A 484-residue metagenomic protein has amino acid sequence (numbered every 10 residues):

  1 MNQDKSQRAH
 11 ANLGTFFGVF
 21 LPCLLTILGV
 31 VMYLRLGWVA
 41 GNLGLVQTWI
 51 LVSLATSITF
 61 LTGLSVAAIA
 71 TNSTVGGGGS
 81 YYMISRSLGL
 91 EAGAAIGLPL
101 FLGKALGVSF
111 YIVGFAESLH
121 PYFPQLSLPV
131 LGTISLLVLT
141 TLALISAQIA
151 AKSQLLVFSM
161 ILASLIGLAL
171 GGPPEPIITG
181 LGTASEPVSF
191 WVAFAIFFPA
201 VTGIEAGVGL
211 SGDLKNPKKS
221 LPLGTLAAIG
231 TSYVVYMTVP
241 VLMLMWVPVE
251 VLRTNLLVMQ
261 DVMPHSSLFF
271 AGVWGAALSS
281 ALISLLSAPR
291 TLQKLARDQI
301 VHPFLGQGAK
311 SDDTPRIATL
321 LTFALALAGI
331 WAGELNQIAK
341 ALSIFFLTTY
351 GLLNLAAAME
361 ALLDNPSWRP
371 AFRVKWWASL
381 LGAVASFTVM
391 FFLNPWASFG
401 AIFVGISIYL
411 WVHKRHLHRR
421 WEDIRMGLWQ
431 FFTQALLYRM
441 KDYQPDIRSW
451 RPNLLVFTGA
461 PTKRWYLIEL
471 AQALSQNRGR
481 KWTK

Functional and structural regions predicted by a protein language model:
M1-A67, T71-G79, S87, L181 (+3 more regions): Membrane-interface "cap" regions at the ends of multi-pass membrane proteins
S6, T48-W49, L155-F270, L437: Helix-loop-helix junctions that connect adjacent transmembrane segments in multi-pass membrane transporters
A11-V19, L90, V130-I134, K215-Y236 (+2 more regions): Loop-to-transmembrane helix boundary motifs in multi-pass membrane proteins
G18-I27, S53-A55, Y122-A147, F158 (+3 more regions): Transmembrane alpha-helical segments of multi-pass small-molecule transport proteins
F60-L136, T141-L144, I149, W274 (+2 more regions): Hydrophobic transmembrane alpha-helices that form the core helical bundles of multi-pass secondary transporters
Y82-M83, G89, S118-P121, Q125 (+2 more regions): TM-loop-TM module centered on a large, flexible mid-protein loop between adjacent transmembrane helices in multi-pass
A116, L128-P174, A184-E186, T225-I229 (+2 more regions): Membrane-interface loop-to-helix entry segments
A184, F304-R316, Y350-A397, D423-I424: C-terminal membrane-solvent junction of multi-pass transporters and transport-like membrane proteins
